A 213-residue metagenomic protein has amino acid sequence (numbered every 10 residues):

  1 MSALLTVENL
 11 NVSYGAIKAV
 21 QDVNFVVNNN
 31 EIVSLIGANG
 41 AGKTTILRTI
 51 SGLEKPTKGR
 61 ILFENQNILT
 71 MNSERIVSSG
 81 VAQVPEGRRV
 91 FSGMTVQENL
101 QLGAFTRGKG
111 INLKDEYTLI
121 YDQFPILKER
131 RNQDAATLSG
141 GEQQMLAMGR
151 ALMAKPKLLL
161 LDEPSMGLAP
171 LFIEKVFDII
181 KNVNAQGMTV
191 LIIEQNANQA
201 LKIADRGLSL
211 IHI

Functional and structural regions predicted by a protein language model:
L5-V7, V20: Conserved structural motif at the start of ABC-family nucleotide-binding domains
G15, V33, M71, V96-D115 (+1 more regions): ABC-type ATPase nucleotide-binding domains, specifically the catalytic core motifs of the NBD
I36-A38: The feature captures the beta-strand-to-loop junction immediately N-terminal to the Walker
S51: Helix-to-loop junction immediately C-terminal to a conserved catalytic motif
G59-N67, S79, L113-Y117: Conserved ABC transporter NBD signature motif
D134-L138, E142: Conserved ABC ATPase signature
A151-L152: ABC ATPase C-loop
I211-I213: Conserved small/polar residues in nucleotide/adenosyl-binding loops
